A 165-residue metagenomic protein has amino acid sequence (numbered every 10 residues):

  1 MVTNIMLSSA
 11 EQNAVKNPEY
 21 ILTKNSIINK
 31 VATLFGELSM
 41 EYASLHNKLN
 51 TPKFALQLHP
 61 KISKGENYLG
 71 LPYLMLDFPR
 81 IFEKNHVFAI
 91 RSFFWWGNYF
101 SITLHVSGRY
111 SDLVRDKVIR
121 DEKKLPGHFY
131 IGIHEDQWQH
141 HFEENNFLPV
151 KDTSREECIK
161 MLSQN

Functional and structural regions predicted by a protein language model:
M1-I5, K53-A55, M75-E83, V150-C158: Phosphate-binding glycine-rich loops and adjacent basic patches that engage nucleotide phosphates, nucleic-acid
V2, K16-N17, R115-N165: Charged, low-complexity intrinsically disordered regions
V2-P60: N-terminal domain-onset segments
A32, N47-K48, L69-D77, N145-P149: Short, mixed-charge, low-aromatic patches
L38, L76-F78, I102-L104, I131-G132 (+1 more regions): Generic structural hydrophobic/aromatic packing signal, biased to beta-strands
A55-H59, G65-L71: Short, low-complexity, charged/polar segments at coil/turn and helix-coil boundaries
Y68-L125: Aromatic- and glycine-enriched beta-alpha-beta binding-site module
